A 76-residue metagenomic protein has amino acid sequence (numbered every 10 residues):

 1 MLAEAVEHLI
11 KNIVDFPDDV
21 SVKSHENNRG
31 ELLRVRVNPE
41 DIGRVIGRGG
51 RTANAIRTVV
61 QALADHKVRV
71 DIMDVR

Functional and structural regions predicted by a protein language model:
M1-R44, A53-R76: RNA-contacting regions in translation and RNA-metabolism proteins, encompassing KH/S1 modules where present
